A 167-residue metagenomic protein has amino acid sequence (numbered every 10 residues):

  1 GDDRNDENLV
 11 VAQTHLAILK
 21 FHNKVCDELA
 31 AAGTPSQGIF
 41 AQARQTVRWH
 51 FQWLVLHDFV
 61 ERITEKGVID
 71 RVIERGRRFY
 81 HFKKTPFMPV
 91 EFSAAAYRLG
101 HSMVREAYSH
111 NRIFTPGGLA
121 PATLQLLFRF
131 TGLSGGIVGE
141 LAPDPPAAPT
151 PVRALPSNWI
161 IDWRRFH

Functional and structural regions predicted by a protein language model:
G1-H167: Long, well-ordered alpha/beta core segments of mature domains
